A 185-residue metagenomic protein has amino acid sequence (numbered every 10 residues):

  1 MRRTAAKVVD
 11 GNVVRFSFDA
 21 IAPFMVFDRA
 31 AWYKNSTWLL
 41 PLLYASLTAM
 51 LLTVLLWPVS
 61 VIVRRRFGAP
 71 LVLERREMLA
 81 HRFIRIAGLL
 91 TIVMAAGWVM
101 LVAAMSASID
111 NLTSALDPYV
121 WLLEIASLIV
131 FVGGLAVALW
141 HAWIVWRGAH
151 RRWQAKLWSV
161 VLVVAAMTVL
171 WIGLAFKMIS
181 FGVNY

Functional and structural regions predicted by a protein language model:
M1-Y185: Peripheral terminal and inter-domain segments
